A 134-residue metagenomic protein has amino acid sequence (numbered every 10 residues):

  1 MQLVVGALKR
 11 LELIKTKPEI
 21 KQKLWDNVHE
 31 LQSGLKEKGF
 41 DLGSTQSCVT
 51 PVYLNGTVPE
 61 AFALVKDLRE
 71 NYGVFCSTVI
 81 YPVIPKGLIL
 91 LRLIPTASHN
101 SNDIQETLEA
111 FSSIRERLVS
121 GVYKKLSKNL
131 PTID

Functional and structural regions predicted by a protein language model:
M1-P18: Conserved core segment of the aminotransferase class I/II
K17, K21-G73, Y81-L88, P95-N102 (+1 more regions): Conserved PLP-binding catalytic core of the aspartate aminotransferase-like
E70-F75, F111-V119: A common structural junction motif
T78: Short, conserved loop-to-beta-strand elements that form functional interface hotspots
L90, E106: Pyridoxal 5′-phosphate
S101, E109-S112: C-terminal non-catalytic interaction appendages of large macromolecular assemblies
